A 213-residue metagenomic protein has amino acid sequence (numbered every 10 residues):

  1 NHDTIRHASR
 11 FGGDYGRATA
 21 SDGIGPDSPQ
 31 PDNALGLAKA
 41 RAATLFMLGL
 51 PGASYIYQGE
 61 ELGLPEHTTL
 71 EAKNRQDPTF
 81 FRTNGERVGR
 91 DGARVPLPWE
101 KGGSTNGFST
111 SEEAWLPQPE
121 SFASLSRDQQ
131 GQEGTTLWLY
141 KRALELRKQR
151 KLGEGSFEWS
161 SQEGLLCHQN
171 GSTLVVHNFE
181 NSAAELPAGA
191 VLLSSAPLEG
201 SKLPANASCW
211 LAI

Functional and structural regions predicted by a protein language model:
N1-G189, S194-I213: Active-site and adjacent substrate-binding regions of carbohydrate-active enzymes
